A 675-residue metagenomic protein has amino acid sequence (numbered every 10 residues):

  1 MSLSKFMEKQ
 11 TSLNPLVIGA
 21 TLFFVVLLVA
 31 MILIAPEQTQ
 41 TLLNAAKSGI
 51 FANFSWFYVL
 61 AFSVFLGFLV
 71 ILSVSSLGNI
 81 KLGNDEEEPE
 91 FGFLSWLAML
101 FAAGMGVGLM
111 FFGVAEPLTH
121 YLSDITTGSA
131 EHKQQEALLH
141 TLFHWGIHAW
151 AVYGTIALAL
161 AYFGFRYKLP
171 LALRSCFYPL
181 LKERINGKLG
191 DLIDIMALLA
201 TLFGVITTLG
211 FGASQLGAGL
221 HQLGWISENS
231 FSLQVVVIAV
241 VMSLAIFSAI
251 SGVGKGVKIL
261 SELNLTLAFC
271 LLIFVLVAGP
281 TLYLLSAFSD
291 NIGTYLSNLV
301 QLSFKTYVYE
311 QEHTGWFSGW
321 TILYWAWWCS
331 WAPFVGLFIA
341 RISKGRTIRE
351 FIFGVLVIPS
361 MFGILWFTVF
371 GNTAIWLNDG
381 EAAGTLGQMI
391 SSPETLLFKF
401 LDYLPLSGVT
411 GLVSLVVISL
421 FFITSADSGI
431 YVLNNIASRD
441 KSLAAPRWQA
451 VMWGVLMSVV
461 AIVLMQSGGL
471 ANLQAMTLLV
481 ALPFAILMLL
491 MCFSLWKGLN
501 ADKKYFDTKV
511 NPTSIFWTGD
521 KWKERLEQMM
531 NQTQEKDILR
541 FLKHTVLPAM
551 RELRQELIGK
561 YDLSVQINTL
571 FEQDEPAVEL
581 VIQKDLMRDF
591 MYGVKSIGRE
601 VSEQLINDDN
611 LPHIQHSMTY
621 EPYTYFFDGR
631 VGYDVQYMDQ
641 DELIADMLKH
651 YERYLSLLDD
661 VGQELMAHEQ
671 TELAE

Functional and structural regions predicted by a protein language model:
S2-E8, T41-K47, V74-F93, L118-H140 (+4 more regions): Flexible loop linkers connecting adjacent transmembrane helices in multi-pass alpha-helical membrane transporters
S2-K133, I273: N-terminal alpha-helical transmembrane segments of multi-pass membrane transport and channel/translocase proteins
L3-Q10, A35-I50, L69-E90, A137-H144 (+7 more regions): Membrane-water interface regions at transmembrane-helix termini and the short interhelical loops of multi-pass membrane
E8-L16, F51-W56, D85-A103, L138-I147 (+6 more regions): Transmembrane-helix boundary/entry motifs in multi-pass membrane transporters
K9-G19, F23-L33, L66-I71, M105-M110 (+5 more regions): Helix-loop-helix module between adjacent transmembrane segments
Q10-V25, K182-D191, N229-I246, I250 (+5 more regions): Loop-to-transmembrane helix boundary motifs in multi-pass membrane proteins
F112-D124, L276-N298, S360, I364-S391: Extracellular/periplasmic helix-exit of transmembrane alpha-helices
S297-T314, N372-G408: Membrane-interface interhelical connector segments
